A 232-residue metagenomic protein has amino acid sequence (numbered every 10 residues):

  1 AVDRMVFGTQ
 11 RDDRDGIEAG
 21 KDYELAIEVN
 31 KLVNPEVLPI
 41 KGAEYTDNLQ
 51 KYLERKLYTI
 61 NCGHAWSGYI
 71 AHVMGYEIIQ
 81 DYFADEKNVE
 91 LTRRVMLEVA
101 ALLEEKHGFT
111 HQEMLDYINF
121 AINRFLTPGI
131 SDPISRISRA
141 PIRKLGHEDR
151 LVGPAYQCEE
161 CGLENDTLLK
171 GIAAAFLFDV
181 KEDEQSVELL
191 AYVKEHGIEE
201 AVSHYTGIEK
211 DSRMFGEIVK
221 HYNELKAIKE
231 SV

Functional and structural regions predicted by a protein language model:
A1-V232: Substrate/ligand-engaging "lid" and interaction regions
